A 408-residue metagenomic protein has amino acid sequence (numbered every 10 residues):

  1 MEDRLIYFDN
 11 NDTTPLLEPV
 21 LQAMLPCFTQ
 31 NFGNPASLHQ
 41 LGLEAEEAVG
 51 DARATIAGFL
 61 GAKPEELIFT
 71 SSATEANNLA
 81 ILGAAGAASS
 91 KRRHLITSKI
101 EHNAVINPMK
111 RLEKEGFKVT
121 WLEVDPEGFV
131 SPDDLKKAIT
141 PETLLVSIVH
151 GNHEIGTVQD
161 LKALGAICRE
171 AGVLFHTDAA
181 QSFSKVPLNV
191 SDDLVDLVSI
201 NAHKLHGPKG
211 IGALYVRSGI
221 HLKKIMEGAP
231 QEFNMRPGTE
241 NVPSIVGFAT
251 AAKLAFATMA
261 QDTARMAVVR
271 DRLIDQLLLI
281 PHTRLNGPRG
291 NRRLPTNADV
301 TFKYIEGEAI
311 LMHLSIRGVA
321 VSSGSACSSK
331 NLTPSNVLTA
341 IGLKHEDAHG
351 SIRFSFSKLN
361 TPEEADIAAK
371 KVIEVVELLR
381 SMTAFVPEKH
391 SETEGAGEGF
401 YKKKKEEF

Functional and structural regions predicted by a protein language model:
M1-F408: Pyridoxal 5′-phosphate
